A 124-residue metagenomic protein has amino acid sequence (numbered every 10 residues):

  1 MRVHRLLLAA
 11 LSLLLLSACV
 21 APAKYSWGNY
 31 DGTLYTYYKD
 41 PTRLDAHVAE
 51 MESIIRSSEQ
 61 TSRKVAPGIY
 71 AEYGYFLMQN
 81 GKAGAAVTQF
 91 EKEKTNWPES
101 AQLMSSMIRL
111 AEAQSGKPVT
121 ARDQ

Functional and structural regions predicted by a protein language model:
M1-C19: Sec-dependent bacterial lipoprotein signal peptides
L13-Y37: Bacterial Sec signal peptide processing site at the extreme N-terminus
K39-E52: Helix-turn-helix repeat elements of alpha-solenoid scaffolds
H47, V65-A66: Residues that mark the junctions of alpha-helical repeat units in TPR/alpha-solenoid scaffolds
E72-Y73: Structural register within alpha-helical repeat arrays
A83-E99: TPR/TPR-like (Sel1-like) alpha-helical repeat modules
